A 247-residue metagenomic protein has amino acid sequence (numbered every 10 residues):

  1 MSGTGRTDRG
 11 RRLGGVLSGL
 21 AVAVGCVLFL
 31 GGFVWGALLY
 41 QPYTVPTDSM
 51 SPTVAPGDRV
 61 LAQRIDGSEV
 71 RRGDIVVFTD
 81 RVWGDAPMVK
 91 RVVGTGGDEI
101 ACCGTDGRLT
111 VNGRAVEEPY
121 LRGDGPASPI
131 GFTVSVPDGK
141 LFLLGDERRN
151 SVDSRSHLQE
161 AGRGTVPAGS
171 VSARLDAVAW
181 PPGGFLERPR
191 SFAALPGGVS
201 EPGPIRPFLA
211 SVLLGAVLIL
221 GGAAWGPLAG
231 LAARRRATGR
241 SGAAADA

Functional and structural regions predicted by a protein language model:
M1-A247: Extended hydrophobic leader/signal-anchor segments used for secretion and membrane insertion
